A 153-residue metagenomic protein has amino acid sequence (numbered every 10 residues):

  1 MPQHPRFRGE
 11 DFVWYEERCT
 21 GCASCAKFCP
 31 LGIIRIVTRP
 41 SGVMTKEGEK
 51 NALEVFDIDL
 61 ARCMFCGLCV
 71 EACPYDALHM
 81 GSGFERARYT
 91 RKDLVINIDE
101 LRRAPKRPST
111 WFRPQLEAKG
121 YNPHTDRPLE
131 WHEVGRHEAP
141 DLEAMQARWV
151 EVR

Functional and structural regions predicted by a protein language model:
M1-D11, I33-A52: Short, charged low-complexity linear segments at domain edges
P5-F7, C29, A87-Y89: A generic structural signal for short, non-catalytic loop/turn and secondary-structure boundary residues
F12-G32, D57-D76: Cysteine-centered iron-sulfur cluster-binding motifs in ferredoxin-type domains/subunits of redox enzymes
T45-L53, L60-R153: Flanking helices and flexible, charged tails adjoining ferredoxin-like Fe-S electron-transfer domains in multi-subunit
